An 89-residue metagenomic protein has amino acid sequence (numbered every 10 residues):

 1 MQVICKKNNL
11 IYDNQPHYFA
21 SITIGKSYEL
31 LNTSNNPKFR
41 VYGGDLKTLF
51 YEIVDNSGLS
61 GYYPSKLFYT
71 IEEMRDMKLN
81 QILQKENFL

Functional and structural regions predicted by a protein language model:
Q2-K66: Basic/aromatic-rich interaction segments and small domains that mediate binding to polyanionic partners
I71-L89: Short acidic, low-complexity intrinsically disordered linear motifs used for protein-protein interactions
